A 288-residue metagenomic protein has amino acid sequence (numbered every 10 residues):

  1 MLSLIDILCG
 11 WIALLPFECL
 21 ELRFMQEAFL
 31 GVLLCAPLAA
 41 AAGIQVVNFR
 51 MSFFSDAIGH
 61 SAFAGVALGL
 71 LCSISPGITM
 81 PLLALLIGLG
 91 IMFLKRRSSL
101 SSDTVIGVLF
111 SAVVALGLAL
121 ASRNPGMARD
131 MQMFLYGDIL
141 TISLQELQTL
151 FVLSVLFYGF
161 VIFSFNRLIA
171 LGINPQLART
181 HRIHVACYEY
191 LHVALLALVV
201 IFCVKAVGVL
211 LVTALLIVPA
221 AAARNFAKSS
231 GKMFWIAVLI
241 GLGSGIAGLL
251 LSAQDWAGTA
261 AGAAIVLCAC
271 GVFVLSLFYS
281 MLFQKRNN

Functional and structural regions predicted by a protein language model:
M1-A36: Membrane-interfacial amphipathic/re-entrant helices at transmembrane-helix boundaries
L2-L4, G10, T259-N288: Cytosolic-side transmembrane-helix boundaries in multi-pass membrane proteins
G10-E21, G126-I142, L250-A257: Membrane-interface helix termini and inter-helical loops of multi-pass transporters
F24-G31, M131-Y158: Loop-to-helix entry region at the N-terminal start of transmembrane alpha-helices in multi-pass membrane transporters
G31-A39, S61, G65, G69 (+18 more regions): Alpha-helical transmembrane segments in multi-pass membrane proteins
C35, L147-P219: Helix-loop-helix "hairpin" substructures at the membrane interface of multi-pass membrane proteins
I44-M127, A223-V238, S252-G258, Y279-F283: Short loop segments and helix-boundary regions at transmembrane helix junctions of multi-pass inner-membrane proteins
G77-L82, D103-G107, F151, Y190 (+2 more regions): Loop-to-transmembrane alpha-helix initiation sites
